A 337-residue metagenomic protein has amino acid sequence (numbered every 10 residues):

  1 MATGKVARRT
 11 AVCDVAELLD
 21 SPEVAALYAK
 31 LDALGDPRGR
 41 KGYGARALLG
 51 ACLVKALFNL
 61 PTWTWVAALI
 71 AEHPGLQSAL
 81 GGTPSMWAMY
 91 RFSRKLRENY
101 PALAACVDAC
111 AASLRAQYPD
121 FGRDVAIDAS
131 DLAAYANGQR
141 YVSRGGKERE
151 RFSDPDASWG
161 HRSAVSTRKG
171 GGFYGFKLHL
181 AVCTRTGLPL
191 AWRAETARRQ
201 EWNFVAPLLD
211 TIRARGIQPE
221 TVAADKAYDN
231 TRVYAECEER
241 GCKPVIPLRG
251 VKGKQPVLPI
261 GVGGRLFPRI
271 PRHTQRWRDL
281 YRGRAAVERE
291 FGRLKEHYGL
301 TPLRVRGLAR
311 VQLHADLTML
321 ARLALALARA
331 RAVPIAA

Functional and structural regions predicted by a protein language model:
M1-L48, L53, L57, A79 (+2 more regions): Dynamic "connector" segments at or just before major functional cores
P37-R46, G170-G171, V305-L313: Structural motif
R40, R91, L96-E239: Polybasic low-complexity intrinsically disordered regions
T64-S78: DNA-recognition alpha helix
A79-R97: Major-groove recognition helix of helix-turn-helix-like DNA-binding domains
K226-H297, R304: Helix-centered, glycine/charged polyanion-binding patches within enzymatic domains that contact phosphate-containing
Q275-A337: Basic, amphipathic alpha-helical segments enriched in Lys/Arg and hydrophobic/aromatic residues
